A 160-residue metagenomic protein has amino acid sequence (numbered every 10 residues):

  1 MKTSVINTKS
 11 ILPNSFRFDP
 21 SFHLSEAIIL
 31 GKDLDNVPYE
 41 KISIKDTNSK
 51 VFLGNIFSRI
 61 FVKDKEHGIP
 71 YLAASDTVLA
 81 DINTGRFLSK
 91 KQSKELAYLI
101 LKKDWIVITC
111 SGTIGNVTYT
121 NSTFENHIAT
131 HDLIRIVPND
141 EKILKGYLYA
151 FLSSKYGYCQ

Functional and structural regions predicted by a protein language model:
M1-S58: Non-catalytic DNA-recognition/assembly elements of restriction-modification systems
S4-V5, N55-V62, A74, T120-T123: Intrinsically disordered, low-complexity boundary segments flanking structured domains
K41-I44, H127, K145, Y158: Alpha-helix initiation and N-capping motif
K41-I60, S75-K103: Sequence-specific dsDNA recognition surfaces
G68: Short aromatic-glycine-enriched beta-strand elements
A73, S93-L152: A short beta-sheet element
S154-Q160: Specificity-determining recognition surfaces
